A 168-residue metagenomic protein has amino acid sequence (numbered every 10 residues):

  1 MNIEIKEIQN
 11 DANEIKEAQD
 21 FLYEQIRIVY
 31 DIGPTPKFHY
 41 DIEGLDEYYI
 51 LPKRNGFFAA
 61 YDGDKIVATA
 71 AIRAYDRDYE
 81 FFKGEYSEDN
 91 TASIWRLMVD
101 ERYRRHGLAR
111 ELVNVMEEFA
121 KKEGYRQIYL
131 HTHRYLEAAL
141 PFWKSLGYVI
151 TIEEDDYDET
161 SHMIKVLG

Functional and structural regions predicted by a protein language model:
A12-N13, D20-W95, D100, V113-V115 (+2 more regions): Acetyl-CoA-dependent GNAT
F21-Q25, F119, F142, L146: Alpha-helical interaction/dimerization surfaces of two-component signaling modules
I94, I128-T132: Conserved hydrophobic beta-strand within the GNAT/NAT acetyltransferase core sheet that lines the active-site cleft
D100, E111-Q127: Conserved acyl-CoA
D100-R102, H106, R134: Active-site acidic-Proline motif in GNAT/NAT acetyltransferases
R110, K122, R134-I152, Y157: Conserved active-site alpha-helix within GNAT-family acetyltransferase domains
